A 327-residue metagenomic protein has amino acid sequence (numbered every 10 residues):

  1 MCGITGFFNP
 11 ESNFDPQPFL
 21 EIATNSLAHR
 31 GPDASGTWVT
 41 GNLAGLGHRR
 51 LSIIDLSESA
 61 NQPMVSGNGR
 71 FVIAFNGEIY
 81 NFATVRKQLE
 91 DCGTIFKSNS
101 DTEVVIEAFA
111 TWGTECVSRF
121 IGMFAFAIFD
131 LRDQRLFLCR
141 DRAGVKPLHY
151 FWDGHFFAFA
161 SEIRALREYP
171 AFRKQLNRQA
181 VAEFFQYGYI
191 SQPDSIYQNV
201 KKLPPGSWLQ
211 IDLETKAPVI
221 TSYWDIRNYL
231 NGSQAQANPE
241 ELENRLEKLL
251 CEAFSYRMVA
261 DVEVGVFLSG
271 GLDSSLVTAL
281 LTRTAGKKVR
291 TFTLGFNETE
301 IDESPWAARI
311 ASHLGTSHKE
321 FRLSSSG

Functional and structural regions predicted by a protein language model:
M1-G327: Cysteine-centered catalytic environments shared across enzyme families
